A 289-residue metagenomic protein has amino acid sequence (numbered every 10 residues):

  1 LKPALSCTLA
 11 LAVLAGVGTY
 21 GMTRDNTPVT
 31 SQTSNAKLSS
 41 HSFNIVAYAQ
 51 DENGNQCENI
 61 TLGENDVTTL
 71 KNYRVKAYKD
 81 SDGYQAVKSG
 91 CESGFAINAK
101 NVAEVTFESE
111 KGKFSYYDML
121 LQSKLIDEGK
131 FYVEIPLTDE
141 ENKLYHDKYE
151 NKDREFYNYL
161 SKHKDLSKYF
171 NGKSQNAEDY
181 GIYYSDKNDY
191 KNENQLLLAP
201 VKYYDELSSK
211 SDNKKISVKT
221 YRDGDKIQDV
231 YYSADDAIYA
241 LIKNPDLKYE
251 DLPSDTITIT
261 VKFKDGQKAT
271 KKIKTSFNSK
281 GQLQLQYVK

Functional and structural regions predicted by a protein language model:
K2-T8: N-terminal Sec-pathway targeting helices
S6, P28-S31: A detector of low-complexity, intrinsically disordered, Ser/Thr/Gly/Pro/Ala-rich segments
T19-V29: Hydrophobic single-pass membrane-insertion segments
Q32-E250, G266-K271, T275-K289: Non-catalytic macromolecular-recognition regions in eukaryotic signaling proteins
L252-T256: Extracellular Ig-like/FN3 beta-sandwich strand-entry sites
V261-F263: Conserved structural position at the C-terminal beta-strand of extracellular beta-sandwich adhesion modules
